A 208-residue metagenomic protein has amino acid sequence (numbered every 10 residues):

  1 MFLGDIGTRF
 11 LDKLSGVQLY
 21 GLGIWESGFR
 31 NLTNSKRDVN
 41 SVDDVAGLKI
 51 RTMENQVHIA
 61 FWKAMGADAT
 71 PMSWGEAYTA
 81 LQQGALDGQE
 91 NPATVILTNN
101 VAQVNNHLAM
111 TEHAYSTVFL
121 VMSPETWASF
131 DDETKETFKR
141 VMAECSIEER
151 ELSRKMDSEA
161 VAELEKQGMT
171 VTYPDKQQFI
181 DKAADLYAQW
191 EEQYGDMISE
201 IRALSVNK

Functional and structural regions predicted by a protein language model:
M1-K13: A gly/proline- and charged-residue-enriched helix-loop-helix capping module
D12-K208: N-terminal secretory/targeting leader peptides
